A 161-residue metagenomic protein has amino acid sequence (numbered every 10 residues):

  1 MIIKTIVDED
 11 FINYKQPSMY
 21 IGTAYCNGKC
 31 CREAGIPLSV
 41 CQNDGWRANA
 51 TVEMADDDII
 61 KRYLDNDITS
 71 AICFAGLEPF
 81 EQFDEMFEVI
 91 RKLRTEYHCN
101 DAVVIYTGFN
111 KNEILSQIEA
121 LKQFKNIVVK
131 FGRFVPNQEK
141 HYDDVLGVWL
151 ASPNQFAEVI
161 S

Functional and structural regions predicted by a protein language model:
M1, S70, D101, N126-I127 (+1 more regions): A structural micro-motif
K4-I6, F11-M54: Canonical Radical SAM [4Fe-4S] cluster-binding loop centered on the CxxxCxxC motif and its immediate flanking residues
Y14-K15, L64-I68, Q123: Flexible, charged surface loops at secondary-structure boundaries
S18-Y20, A71-C73, A102-V104, V128: Structural preference for beta-strand elements that scaffold enzyme active sites
T23, G76, I105-T107, R133: A cross-domain feature marking catalytic cores of carbohydrate-active enzymes and several ubiquitous metabolic/repair
D44-K61, F80-Q123: Canonical radical SAM enzyme core domain
I68-R94, G132-A151, V159: Conserved glycine-rich "GG(E/T)P / GGGxP" loop and the immediately following alpha-helix in the radical SAM core
I118-Q138: Short, hydrophobic/π-rich interface segment
